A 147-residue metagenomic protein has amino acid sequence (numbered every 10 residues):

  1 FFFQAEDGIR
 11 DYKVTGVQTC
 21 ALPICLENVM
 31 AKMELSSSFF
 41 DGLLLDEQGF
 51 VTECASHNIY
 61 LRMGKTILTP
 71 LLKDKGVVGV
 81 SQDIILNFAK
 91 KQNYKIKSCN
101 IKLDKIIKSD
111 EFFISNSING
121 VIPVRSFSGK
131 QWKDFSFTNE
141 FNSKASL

Functional and structural regions predicted by a protein language model:
F1-C20: Single conserved hydrophobic/aromatic residue that forms the stacking wall/gate of nucleotide- or nucleobase-binding
G8, V29, L45-E47, C99-N100: Glycine-rich, charged/polar anion/phosphate-binding loops that engage phosphate groups from diverse ligands
R10-Y12, K32-M33, F50, K102: Short, flexible, glycine/charge-rich loop motifs used to bind or transfer phosphoryl groups or to couple energy/partner
T15-S38, W132-L147: Extended Lys/Arg-rich, glycine-bearing segments that form polyanion-binding/interaction patches within enzyme domains
V17-L26, F39-L43, G64-K73: Short, flexible active-site loops
K32-A55: Aromatic- and charge-enriched substrate-recognition/interaction segments in catalytic or ligand-/protein-binding
V51-L147: Conserved catalytic-core subdomain
